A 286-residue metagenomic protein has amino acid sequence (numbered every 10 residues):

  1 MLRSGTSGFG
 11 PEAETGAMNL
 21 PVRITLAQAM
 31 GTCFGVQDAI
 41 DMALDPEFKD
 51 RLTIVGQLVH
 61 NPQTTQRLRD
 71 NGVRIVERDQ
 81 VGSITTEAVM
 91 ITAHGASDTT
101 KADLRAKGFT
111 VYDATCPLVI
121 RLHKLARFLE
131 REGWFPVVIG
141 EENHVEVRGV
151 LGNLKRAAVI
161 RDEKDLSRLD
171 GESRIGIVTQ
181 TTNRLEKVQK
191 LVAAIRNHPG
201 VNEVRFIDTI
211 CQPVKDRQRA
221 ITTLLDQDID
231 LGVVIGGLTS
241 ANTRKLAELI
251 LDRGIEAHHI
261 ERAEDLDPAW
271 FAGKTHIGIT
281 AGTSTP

Functional and structural regions predicted by a protein language model:
L2, E12-P286: The feature marks the mature, well-folded catalytic cores of soluble enzymes
